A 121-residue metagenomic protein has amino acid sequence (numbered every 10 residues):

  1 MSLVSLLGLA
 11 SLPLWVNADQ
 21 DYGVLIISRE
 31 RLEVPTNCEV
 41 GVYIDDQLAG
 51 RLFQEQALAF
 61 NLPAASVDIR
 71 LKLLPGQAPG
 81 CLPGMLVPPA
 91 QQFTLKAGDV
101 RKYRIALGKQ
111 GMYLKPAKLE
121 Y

Functional and structural regions predicted by a protein language model:
M1-S11: Bacterial N-terminal signal peptides
L14-Y121: Short loop/turn and low-complexity linker motifs enriched in small/turn-promoting residues
